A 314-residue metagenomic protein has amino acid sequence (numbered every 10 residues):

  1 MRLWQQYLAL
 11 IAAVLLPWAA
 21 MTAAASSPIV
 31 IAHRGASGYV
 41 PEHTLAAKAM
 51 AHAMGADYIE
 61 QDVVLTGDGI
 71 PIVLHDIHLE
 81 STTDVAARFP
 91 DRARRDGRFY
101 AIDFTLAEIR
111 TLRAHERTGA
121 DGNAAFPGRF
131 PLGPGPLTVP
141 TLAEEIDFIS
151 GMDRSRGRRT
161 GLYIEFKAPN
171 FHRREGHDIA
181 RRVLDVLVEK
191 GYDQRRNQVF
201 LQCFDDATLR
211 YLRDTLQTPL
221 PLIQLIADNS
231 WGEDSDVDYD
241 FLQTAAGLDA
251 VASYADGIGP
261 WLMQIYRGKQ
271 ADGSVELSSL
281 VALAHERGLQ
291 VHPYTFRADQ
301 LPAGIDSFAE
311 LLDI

Functional and structural regions predicted by a protein language model:
M1-I11: Bacterial N-terminal signal peptides that target proteins for export
A9-A19: Bacterial N-terminal signal peptides
M21-I314: Phosphate-group recognition and catalysis centered on beta-loop-alpha active-site segments
